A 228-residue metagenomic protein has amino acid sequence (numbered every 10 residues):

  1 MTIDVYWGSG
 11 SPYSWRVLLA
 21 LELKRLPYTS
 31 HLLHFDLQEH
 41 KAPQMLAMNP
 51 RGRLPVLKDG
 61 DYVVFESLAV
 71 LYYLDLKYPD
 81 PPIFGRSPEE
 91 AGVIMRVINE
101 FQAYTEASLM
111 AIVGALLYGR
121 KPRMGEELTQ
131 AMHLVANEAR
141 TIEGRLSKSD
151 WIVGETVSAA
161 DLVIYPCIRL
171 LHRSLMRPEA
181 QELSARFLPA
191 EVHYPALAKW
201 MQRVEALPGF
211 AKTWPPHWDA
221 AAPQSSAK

Functional and structural regions predicted by a protein language model:
M1-M132, A136-A139: GST-like domain detector, emphasizing the conserved glutathione-binding G-site in the N-terminal thioredoxin-like
F35-D36, V157, D219-A220: Positions that flank functional sites
A47, A206, P215: Phosphate-coordinating loops and pocket residues in cytosolic domains that bind phosphorylated ligands
F101-A206: GST-like fold's C-terminal all-alpha helical module
R203, K212-T213: Charged phosphate-binding loop/patch that engages nucleotide di/tri-phosphates or the phosphate backbone of nucleic
W214-K228: Acidic/histidine-enriched, glycine/proline-rich intrinsically disordered or flexible terminal extensions
